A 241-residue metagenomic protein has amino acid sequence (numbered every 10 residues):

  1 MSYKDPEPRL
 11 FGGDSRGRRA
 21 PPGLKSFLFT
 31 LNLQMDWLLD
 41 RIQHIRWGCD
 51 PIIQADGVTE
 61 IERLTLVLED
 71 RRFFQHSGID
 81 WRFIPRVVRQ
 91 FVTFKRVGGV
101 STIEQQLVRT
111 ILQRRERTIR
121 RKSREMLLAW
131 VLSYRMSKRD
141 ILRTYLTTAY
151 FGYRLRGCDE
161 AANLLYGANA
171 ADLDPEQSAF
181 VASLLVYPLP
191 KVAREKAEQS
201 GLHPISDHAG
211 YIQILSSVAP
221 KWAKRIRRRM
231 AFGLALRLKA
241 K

Functional and structural regions predicted by a protein language model:
M1-K241: Juxtamembrane regions of bacterial inner-membrane/periplasmic proteins, predominantly the peptidoglycan biogenesis
